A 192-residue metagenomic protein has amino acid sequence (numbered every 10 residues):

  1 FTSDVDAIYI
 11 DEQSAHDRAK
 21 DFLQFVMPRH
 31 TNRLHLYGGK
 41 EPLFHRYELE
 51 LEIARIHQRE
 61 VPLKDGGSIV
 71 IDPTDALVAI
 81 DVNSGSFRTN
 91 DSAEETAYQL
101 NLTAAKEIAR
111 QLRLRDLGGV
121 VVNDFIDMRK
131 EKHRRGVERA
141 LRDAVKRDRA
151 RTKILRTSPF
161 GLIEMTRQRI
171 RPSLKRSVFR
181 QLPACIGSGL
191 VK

Functional and structural regions predicted by a protein language model:
F1-I69, T74, P159, S177-K192: OB-fold/S1-family RNA-binding modules
L63-K192: Conserved glycine-centered short motifs in functionally critical loops
